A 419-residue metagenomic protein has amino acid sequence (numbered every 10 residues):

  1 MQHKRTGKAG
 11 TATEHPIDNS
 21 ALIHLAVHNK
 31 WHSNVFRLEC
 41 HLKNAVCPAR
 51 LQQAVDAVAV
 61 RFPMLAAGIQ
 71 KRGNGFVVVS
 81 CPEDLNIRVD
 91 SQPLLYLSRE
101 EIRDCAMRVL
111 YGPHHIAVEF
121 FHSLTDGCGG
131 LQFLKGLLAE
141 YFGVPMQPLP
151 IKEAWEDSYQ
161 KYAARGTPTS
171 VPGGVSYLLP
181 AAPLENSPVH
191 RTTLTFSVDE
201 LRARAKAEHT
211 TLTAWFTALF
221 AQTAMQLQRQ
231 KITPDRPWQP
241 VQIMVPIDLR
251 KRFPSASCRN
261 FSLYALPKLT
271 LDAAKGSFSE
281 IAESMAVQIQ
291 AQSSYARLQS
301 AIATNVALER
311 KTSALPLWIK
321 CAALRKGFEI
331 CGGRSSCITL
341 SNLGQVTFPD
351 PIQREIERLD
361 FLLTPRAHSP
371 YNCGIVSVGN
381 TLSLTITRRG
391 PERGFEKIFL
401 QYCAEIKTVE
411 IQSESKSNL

Functional and structural regions predicted by a protein language model:
M1-A21, L124-Q132, G136-R204, A404-L419: Non-catalytic, low-complexity flexible loops and terminal extensions
M1-G73, E83-M107, T193, R202 (+1 more regions): Acyl-thioester-dependent acyl-group transfer interface
H41, L97-Q147, S158-Y162, K206 (+1 more regions): Histidine-centered acyl-transfer/condensation active-site motif and its immediate structural neighborhood
C47, D126, G130, L212-T213: Hydrophobic (often cysteine-bearing) scaffold residues that line and stabilize catalytic clefts of nucleotide/cofactor
N74-C81, V118: Generic recognition of long tandem-repeat/solenoid scaffolds
T125, L138-F142, K206, F220-I232 (+1 more regions): Hydrophobic/aromatic-lined pockets within catalytic cores
H209: NAD-dependent ADP-ribosyltransferases
L212-A221: Short amphipathic alpha-helical segments
